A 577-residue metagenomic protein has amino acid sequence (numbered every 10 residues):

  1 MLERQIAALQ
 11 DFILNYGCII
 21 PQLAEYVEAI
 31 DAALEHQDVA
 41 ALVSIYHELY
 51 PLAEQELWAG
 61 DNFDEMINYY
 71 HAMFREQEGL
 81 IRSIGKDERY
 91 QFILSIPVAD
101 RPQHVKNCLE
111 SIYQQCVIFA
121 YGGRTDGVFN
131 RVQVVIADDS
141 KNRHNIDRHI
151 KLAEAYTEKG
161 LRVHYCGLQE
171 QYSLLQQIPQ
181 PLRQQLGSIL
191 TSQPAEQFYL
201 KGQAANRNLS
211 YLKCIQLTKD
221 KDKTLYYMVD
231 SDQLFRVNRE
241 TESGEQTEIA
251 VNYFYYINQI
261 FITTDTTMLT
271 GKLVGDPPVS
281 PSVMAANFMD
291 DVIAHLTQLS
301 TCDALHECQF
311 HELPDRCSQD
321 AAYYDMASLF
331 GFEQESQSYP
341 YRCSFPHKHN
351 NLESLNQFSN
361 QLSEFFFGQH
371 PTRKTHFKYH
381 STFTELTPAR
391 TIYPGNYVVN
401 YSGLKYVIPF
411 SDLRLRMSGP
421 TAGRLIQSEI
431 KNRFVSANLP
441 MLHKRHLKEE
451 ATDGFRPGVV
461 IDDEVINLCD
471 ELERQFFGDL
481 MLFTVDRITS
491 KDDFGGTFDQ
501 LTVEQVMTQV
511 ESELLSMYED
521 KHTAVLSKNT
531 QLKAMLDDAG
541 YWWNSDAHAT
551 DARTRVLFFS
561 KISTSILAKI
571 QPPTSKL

Functional and structural regions predicted by a protein language model:
M1-S83, P97-A99, A120, D139 (+5 more regions): Terminal low-complexity segments of carbohydrate-biosynthetic enzymes
I84-L94, G127-V132: A short, charged/proline- and glycine-enriched loop that marks the coil->beta-strand transition at the N-terminal
I93-H104, C108, A137-S140: A conserved hydrophobic helix/loop-capping motif in glycosyltransferases and polysaccharide synthases
E110-F129, A153-K159, I262-T263: Short, acidic, metal-binding catalytic loop of nucleotide-sugar glycosyltransferases
N142-K223: Active-site-proximal specificity loops/subdomain of glycosyltransferases
D220-E240: Short beta-strand-to-loop acidic/aromatic patch adjacent to the donor-nucleotide binding site
F261-T391, G395-Y397: Extended catalytic-interface subdomain
L415-K431: A short, conserved alpha-helix in the catalytic core of glycosyltransferases
